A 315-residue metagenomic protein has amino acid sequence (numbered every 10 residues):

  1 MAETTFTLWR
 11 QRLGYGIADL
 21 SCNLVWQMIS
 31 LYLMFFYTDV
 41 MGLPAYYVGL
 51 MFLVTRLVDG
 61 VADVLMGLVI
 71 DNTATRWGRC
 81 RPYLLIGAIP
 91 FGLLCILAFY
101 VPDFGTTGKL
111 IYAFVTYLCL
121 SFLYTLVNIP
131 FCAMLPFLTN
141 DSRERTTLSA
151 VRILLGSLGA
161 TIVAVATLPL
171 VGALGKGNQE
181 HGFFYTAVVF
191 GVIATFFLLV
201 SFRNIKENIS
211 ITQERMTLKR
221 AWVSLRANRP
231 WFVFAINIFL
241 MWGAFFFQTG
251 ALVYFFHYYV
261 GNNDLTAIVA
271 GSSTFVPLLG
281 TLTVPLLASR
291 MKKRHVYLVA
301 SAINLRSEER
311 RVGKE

Functional and structural regions predicted by a protein language model:
A2-K314: Membrane-embedded alpha-helical bundles of multi-pass transporters/translocases, especially carrier/permease families
